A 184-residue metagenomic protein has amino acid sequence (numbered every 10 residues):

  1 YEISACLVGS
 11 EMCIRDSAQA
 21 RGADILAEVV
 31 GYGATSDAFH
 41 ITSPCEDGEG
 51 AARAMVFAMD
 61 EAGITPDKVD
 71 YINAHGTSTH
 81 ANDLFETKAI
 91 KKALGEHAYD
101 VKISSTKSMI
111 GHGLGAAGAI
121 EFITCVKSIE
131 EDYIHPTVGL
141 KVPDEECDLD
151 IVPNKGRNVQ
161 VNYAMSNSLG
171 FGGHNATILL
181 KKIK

Functional and structural regions predicted by a protein language model:
Y1-G9: Positively charged, low-complexity/disordered segments
S10, R15-A62, Y71: Condensing-enzyme catalytic core mediating Claisen C-C bond formation in acyl metabolism
S10-E11, R15-D16, A117-K184: Conserved beta-strand-centric core segments of catalytic alpha/beta enzyme folds
E11, V29, V69, A74-H75 (+2 more regions): Conserved small-residue
Y32-E46, G76-D83, D100-D150: Acyl-CoA/ACP chain-elongation machinery
A54-A62, A89, A93, C125 (+1 more regions): Stable alpha-helical structural segments in soluble proteins, enriched in small hydrophobic residues
T65-D70, A98-D100: Short acidic capping loops at alpha-helix termini that bridge into adjacent secondary structure
N82-E96: Active-site-proximal gating segment of KS-fold condensing enzymes and close homologs
